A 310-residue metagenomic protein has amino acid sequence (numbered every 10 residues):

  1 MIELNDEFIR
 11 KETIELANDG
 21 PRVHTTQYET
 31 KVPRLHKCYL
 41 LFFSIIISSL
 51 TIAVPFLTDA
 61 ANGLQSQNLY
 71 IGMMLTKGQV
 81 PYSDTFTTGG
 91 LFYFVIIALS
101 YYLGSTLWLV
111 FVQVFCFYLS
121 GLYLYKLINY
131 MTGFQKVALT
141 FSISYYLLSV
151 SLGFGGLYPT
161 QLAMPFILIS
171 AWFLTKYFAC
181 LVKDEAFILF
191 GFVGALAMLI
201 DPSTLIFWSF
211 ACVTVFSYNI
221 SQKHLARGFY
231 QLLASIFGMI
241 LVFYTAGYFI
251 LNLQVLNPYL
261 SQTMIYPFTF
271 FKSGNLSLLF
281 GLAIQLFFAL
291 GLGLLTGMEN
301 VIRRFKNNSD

Functional and structural regions predicted by a protein language model:
M1-I52: Start-transfer (signal-anchor) and selected internal transmembrane alpha helices of multi-pass inner/ER membrane
Y39-S48, K223-I250, Q285-L294: Hydrophobic alpha-helical membrane-interfacial segments at the cytosolic entry of transmembrane helices
F56-I71, P81-L99, L103-L107, Q254: Extracytoplasmic catalytic/substrate-binding loops of multi-pass membrane glycan-assembly enzymes
F115, G121-L148, P165: Transmembrane-helix signature of polytopic, membrane-embedded enzymes that assemble or transfer cell-envelope glycans
T132, S170-L189, A197, L294-S309: Membrane-interface transmembrane helices that cradle and orient dolichyl/undecaprenyl
G153-A163: Short acidic/glycine- and proline-prone juxtamembrane loop motifs at membrane-interface regions of multi-pass membrane
A186-P202, W208-V213: Membrane-interface alpha helices of multi-pass inner-membrane proteins
F207-I240, T263-Y266, F270: Perimembrane helix-loop-helix junctions
